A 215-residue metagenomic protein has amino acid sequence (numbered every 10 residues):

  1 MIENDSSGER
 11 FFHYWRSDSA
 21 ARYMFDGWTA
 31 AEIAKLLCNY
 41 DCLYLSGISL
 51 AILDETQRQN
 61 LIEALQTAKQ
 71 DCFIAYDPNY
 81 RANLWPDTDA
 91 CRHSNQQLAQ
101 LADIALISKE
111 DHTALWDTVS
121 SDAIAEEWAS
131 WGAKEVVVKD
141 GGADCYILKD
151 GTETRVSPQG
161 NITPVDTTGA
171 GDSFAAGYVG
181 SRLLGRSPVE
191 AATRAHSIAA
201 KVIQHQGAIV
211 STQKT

Functional and structural regions predicted by a protein language model:
M1-I48: Conserved N-terminal subdomain of the carbohydrate kinase-like
H13, L53, L115, V202: Residues that scaffold the ATP/ADP-binding catalytic core of kinase and kinase-like folds
F25-E32, Q59-E63, D89-S94: Active-site glycine-rich loop that binds ribose-phosphate moieties when present
L37-D41, E55-C72: Glycosyltransferases and closely related glycan-assembly transferases that use nucleotide-activated donors
G47-L53, A82-L84: Surface-exposed cleft-lining segments at the edges of enzyme active sites
Q70-C72, Y80-E153: Conserved phosphate/ATP/ADP-binding segment of small-molecule kinases
D117-T215: Conserved phosphate-binding/catalytic region of the ribokinase-like
